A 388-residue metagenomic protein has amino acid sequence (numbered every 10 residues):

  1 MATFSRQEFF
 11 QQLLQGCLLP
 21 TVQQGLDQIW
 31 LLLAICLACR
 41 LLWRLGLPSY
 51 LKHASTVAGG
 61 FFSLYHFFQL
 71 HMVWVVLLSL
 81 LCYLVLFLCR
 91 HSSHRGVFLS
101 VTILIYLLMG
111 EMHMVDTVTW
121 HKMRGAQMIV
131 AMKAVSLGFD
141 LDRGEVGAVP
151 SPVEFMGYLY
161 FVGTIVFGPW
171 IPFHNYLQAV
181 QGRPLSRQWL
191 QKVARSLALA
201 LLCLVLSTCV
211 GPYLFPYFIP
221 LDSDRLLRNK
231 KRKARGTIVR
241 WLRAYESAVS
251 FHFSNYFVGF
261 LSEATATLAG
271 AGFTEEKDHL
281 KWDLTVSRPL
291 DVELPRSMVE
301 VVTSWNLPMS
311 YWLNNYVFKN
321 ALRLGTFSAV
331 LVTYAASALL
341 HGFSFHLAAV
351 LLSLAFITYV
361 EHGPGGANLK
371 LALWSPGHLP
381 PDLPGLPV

Functional and structural regions predicted by a protein language model:
M1-L81, V85-L86, R90: N-terminal signal-anchor/initial transmembrane insertion module of eukaryotic multi-pass membrane proteins
M1-Q15, H174-L177, F218, N229-A234 (+1 more regions): Membrane-proximal N-terminal segments immediately preceding the first transmembrane helix
G25, V57-G60, Y65, Q69-L214 (+5 more regions): Intramembrane catalytic core of multi-pass membrane enzymes that act on lipidic substrates
L41-S49, L84-F98, Y316-T326, P364-L373: Membrane interface segments of multi-pass transport proteins and intramembrane proteases
V73-V76, F345-L352: Transmembrane-embedded, aromatic-rich helix segments that form part of the hydrophobic channel/pocket engaging
P150-Y158, V162, W170, D222-L340 (+2 more regions): Membrane-interfacial catalytic/cofactor-binding modules of polytopic membrane enzymes
A179-W189, G325, L352-F356, V360-L386: Functional transmembrane or membrane-interface alpha-helices that line membrane-embedded catalytic, ligand-binding
